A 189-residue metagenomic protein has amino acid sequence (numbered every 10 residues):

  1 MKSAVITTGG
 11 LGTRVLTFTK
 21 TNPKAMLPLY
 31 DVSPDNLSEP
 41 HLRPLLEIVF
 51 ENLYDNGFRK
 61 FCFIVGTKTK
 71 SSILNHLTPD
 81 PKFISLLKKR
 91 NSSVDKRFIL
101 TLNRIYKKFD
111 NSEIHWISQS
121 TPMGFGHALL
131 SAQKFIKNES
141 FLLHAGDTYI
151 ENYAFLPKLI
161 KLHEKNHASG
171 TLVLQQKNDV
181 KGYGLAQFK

Functional and structural regions predicted by a protein language model:
M1-R90, F155: N-terminal glycine-rich phosphate-binding loop and ensuing alpha1 helix
V32, F188-K189: Short, ordered beta-strand-loop transition motifs
S72, F83-K88, D95-F188: Conserved beta-loop-beta/alpha segment of the NTase-like Rossmann-fold superfamily that binds/positions NTPs
